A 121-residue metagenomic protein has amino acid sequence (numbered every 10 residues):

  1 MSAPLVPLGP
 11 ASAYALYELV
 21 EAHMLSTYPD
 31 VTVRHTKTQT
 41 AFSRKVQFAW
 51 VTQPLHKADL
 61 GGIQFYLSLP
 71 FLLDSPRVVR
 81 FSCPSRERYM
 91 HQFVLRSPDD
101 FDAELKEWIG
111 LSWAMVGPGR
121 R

Functional and structural regions predicted by a protein language model:
M1-A22, Y28, T32, Q39: Charge-rich, low-complexity N-terminal segments
P4-L5, T36-K37, F42, L95 (+2 more regions): Broad hydrophobic/π-residue packing in well-ordered secondary structure
A15-Y17, H23-S26, V33, W50 (+3 more regions): Short secondary-structure boundary micro-motifs
L16, V20, Q47, L105-W108: Amphipathic alpha-helical interface surfaces
E21-L25, G110-W113: Generic solvent-exposed, charged/amphipathic alpha-helical segments that serve as macromolecular interface scaffolds
T27, V31, V116-G119: Short secondary-structure junctions and interdomain/linker hinges
R34-H91: Short, conserved beta-strand/beta-arch hydrophobic-aromatic motifs that form part of recognition grooves or interface
S85-R121: Well-ordered alpha/beta subsegment
